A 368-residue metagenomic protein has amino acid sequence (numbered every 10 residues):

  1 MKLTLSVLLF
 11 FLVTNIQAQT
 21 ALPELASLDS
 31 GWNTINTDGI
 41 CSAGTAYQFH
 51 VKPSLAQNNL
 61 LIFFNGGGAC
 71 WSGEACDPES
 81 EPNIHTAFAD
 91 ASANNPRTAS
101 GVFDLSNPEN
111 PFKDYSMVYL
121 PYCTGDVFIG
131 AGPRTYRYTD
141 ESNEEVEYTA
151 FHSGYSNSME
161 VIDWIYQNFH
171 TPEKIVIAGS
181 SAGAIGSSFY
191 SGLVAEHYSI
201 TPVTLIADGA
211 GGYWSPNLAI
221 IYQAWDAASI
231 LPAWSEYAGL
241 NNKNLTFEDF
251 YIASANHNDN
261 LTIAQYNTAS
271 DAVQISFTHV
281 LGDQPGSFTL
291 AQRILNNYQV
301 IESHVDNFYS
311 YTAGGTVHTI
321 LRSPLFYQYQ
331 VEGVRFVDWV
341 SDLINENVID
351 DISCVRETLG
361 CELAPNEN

Functional and structural regions predicted by a protein language model:
M1-K2, I62: Universal eukaryotic N-terminal targeting presequences
L3-T14: Sec-dependent N-terminal signal peptides
Q19-N368: C-terminal His-loop and adjacent cap/lid subdomain of alpha/beta-hydrolase
